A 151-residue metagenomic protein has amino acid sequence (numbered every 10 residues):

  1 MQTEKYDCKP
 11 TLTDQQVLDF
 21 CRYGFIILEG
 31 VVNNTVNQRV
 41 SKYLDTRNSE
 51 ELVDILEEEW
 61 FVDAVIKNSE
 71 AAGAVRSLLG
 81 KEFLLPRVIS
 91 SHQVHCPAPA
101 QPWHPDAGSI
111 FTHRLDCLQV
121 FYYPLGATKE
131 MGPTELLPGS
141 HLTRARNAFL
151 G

Functional and structural regions predicted by a protein language model:
M1-T112, F149: Non-heme Fe(II)-dependent double-stranded beta-helix
R47, K81, A127-E130, T143: Phosphate/oxyanion-binding loops and surfaces in catalytic or ligand/nucleic-acid-binding neighborhoods
E59-W60, C117-Y122, L150-G151: Short C-terminal domain-edge/linker segments immediately following a structured domain
P105, Y122-G126, P138: Short, structured patches in soluble enzyme cores that scaffold and shape functional sites
F111-K129: Short, conserved beta-strand element in jelly-roll/cupin
K129-G151: Double-stranded beta-helix
